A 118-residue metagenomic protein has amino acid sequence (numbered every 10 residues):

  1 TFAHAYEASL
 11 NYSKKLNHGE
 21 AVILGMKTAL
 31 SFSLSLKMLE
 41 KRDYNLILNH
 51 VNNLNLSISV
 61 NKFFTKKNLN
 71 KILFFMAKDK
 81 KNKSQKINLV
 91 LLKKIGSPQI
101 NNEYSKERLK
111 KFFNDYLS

Functional and structural regions predicted by a protein language model:
T1-K67: Active-site segments that bind and position negatively charged phosphate/pyrophosphate groups
M38-S118: C-terminal charged capping/lid subdomain of soluble metabolic enzymes
